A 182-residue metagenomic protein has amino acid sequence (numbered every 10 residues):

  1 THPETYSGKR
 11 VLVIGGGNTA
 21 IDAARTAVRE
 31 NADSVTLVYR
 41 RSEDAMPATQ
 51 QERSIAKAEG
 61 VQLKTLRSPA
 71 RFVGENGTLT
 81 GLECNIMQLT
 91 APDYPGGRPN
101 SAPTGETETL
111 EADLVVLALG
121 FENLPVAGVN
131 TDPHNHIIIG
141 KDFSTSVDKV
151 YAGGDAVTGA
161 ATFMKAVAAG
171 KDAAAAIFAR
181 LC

Functional and structural regions predicted by a protein language model:
T1-G8, D93-A160: FAD-site-proximal beta/loop scaffold in flavoenzymes
H2-A32: Rossmann-like NAD(P)H-binding beta-loop-alpha module
V13-I14, C84, L117: Redox-cofactor binding/interface segments in oxidoreductases and associated redox assembly factors
G16, Y39-S42, D155: Cofactor-binding loop segments of dinucleotide-utilizing enzymes, especially the Rossmann-like FAD- and NAD(P)+-binding
A23, A156-C182: A conserved FAD-binding loop/helix module that cradles the flavin
A24-R71: Rossmann-like dinucleotide-binding cores of NAD(P)H-dependent redox enzymes
L66-T78, M87-T90: A conserved short coil-to-beta-strand element within the FAD-binding core of flavoproteins
